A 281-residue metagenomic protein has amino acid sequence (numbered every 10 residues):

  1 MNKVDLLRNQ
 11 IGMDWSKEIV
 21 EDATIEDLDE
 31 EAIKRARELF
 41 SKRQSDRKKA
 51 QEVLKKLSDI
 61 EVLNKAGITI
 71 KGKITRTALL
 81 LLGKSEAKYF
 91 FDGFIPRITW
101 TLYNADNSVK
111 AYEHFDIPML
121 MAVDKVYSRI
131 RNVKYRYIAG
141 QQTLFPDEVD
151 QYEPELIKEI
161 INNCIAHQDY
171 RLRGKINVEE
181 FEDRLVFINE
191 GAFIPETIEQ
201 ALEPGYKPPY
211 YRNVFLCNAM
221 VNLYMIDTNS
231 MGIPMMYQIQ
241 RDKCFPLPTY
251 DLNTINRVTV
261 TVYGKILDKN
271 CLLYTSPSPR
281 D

Functional and structural regions predicted by a protein language model:
M1-P154, K158-D268: Conserved N-terminal catalytic/coupling substructures associated with nucleotide/phosphate chemistry
Y274-D281: Conserved small/polar residues in nucleotide/adenosyl-binding loops
